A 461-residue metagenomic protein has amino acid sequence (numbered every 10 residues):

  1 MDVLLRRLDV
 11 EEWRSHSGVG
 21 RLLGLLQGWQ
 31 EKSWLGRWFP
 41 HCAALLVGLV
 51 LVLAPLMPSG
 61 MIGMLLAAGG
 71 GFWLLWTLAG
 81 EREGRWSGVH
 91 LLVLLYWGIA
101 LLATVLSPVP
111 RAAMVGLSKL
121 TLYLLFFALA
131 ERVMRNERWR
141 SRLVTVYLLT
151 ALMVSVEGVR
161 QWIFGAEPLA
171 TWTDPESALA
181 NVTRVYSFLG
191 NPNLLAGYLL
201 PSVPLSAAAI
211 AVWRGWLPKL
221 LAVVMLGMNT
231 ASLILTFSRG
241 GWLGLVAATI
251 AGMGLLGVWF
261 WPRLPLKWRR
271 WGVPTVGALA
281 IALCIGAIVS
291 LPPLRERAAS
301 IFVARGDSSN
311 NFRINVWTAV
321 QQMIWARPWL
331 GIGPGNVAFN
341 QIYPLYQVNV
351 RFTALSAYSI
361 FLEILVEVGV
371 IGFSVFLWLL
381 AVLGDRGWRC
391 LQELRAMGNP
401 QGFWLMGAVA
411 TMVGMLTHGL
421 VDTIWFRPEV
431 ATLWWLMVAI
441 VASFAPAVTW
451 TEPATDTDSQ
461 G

Functional and structural regions predicted by a protein language model:
M1-V115, L125, R135-S141, T145-L148 (+3 more regions): Transmembrane signal-anchor hairpin modules in multi-pass inner-membrane enzymes, especially those that act on
D2-D9, L46-L51, A67-W73, W97 (+12 more regions): Alpha-helical transmembrane segments of multi-pass inner-membrane proteins
L45, N181-V182, G227, W317 (+5 more regions): Alpha-helical membrane-protein architecture signal
L56-L66, V115-G116, S187-L199, G240-G241 (+2 more regions): Membrane-interface micro-motifs in multi-pass membrane enzymes
G80-G84, S107, N136-W139, W162-L169 (+6 more regions): Perimembrane helix-loop junctions in membrane proteins
L106-M114, I234-R239, L420-W425: Membrane-interface helix caps and helix-loop-helix hairpins in membrane proteins
S177-V185, T249, L264-W271, C284-A319 (+1 more regions): Flexible juxtamembrane loops connecting transmembrane helices in multi-pass membrane enzymes that build or modify
A304-T318, A326, L330-V368: Long extracytoplasmic/lumenal interhelical loops at the membrane interface of multi-pass membrane proteins
